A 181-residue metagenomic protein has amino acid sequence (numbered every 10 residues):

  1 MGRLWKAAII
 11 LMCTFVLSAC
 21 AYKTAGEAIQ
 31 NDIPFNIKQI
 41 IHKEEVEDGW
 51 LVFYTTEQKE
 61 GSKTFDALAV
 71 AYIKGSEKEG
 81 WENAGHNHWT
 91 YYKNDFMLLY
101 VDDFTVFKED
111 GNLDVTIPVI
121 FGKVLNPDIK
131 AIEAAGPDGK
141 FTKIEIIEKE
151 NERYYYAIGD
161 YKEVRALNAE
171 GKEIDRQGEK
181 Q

Functional and structural regions predicted by a protein language model:
M1-A8: Bacterial N-terminal signal peptides that target proteins for export
G2, L17-M97: Long, contiguous interaction/targeting segments characteristic of exported/extracellular or secretory-pathway proteins
I9-V16: Bacterial N-terminal signal peptides
K38-E45, D102-D110, I146: Short amphipathic beta-strand and strand-loop transition segments with alternating hydrophobic
Y54, P118-L125: Aromatic/hydrophobic beta-strand junction motif of beta-rich domains
G61-S62, V124-A131: A short beta-turn/strand-edge loop motif at beta-sheet boundaries
W89-F121: Extracellular ectodomain segments of secreted/surface proteins
A131-Q181: Ser/Thr-rich low-complexity repeats and stalk/linker segments
